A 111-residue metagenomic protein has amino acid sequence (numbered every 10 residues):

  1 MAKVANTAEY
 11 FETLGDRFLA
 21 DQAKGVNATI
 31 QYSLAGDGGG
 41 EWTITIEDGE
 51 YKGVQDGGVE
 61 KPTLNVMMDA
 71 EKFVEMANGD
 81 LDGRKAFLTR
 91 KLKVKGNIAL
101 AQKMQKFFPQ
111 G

Functional and structural regions predicted by a protein language model:
M1-G111: Feature captures hydrophobic
